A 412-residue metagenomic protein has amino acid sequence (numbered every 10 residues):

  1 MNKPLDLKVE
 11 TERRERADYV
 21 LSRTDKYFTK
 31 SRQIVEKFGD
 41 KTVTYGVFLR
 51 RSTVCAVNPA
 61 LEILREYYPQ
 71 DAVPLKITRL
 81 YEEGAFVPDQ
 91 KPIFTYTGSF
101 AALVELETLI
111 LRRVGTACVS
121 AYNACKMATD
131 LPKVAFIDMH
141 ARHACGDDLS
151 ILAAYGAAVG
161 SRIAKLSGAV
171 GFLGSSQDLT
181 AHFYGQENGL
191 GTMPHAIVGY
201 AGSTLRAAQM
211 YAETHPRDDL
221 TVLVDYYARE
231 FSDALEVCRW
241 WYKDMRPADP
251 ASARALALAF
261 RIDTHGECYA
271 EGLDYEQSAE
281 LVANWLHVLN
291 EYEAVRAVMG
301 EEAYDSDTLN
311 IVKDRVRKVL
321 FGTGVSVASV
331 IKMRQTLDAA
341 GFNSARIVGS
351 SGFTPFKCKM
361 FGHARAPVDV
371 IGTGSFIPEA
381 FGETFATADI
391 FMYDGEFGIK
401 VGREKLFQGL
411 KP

Functional and structural regions predicted by a protein language model:
M1-T29, K37-G39, V54-A56, E66-A72 (+1 more regions): Gly/Ser/Thr/Ala-enriched C-terminal appendages of enzymes
M1-V104, T108-A117: Flexible, solvent-exposed loop/hinge segments and secondary-structure transition points
K41-V47, L75, A135-I137, D218-L220 (+3 more regions): Structural beta-strand/beta-sheet cores of well-ordered domains, especially the beta-sheet scaffolds that support
Y45-V47, I77, V87, I93-Y96 (+10 more regions): Generic hydrophobic secondary-structure signal
G46, V57, G84, H140 (+5 more regions): Glycine-centered flexibility motif
A85-V87, F94-T336: Buried, small/hydrophobic-residue-enriched core segments of structured protein domains
